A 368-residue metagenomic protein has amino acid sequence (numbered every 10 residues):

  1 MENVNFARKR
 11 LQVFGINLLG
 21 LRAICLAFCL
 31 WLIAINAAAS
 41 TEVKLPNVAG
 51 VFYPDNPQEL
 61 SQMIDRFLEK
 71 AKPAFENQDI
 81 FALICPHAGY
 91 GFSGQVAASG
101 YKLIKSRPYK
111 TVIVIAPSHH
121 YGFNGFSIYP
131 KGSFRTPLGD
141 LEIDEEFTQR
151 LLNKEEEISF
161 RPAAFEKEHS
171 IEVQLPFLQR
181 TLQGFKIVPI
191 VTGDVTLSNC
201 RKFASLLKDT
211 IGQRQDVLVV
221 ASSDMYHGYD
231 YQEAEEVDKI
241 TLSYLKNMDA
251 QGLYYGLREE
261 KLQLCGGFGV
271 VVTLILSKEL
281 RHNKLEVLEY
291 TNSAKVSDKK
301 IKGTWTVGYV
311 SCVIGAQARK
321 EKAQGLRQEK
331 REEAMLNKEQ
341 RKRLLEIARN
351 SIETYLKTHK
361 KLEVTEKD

Functional and structural regions predicted by a protein language model:
M1-L19: N-terminal secretory signal peptides that target proteins for export/translocation
R8-R10, R22, R319, R327: Basic polycationic patches enriched in arginine
I24-I35: Bacterial N-terminal signal peptides
S40-H282, Y290-S293, G315, E332-D368: Active-site histidine-anchored catalytic micro-motif
T291-K322, E329-E333: Long, Lys/Arg- and hydrophobic-enriched amphipathic alpha-helices
